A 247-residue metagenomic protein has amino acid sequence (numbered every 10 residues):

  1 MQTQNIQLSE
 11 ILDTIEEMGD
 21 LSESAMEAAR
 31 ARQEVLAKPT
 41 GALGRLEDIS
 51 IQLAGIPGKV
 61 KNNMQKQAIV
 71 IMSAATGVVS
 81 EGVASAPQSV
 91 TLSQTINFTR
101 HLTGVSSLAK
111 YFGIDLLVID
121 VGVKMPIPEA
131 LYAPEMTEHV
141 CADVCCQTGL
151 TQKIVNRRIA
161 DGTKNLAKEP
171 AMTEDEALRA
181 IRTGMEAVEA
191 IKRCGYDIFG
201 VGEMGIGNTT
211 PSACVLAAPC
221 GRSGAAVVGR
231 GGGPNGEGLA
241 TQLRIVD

Functional and structural regions predicted by a protein language model:
M1-D247: N-terminal loops that bind phosphate or other acidic moieties and the adjacent beta-alpha structural core
